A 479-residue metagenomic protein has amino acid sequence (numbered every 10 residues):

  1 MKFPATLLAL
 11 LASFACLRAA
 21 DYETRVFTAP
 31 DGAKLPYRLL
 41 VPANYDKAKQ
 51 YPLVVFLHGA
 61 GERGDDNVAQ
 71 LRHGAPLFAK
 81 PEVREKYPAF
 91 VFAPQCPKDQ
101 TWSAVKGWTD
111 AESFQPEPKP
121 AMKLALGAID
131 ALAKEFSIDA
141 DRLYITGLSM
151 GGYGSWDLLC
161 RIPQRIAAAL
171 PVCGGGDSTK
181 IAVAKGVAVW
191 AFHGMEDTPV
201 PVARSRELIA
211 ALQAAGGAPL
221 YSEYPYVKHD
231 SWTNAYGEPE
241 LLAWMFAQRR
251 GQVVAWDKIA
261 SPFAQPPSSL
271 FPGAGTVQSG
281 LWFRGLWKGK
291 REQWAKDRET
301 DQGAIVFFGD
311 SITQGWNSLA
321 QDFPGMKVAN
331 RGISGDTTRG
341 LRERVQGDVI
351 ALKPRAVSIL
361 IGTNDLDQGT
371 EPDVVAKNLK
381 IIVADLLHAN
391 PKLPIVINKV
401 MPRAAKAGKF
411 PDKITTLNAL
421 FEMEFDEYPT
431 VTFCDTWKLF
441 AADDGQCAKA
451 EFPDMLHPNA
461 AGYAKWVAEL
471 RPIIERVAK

Functional and structural regions predicted by a protein language model:
L17-L53, A121, G127, M150-Y153 (+4 more regions): A domain-start/cap signature at the N-terminus of enzymes
N44-K49, S103-S149: Gly/Ser-rich "nucleophile elbow"/oxyanion-hole loop immediately N-terminal to the catalytic nucleophile in hydrolases
A60-M122: Active-site machinery of serine-nucleophile hydrolases
A133-E135, D141-A184: Primarily recognizes the serine-hydrolase "nucleophile elbow" in alpha/beta-hydrolase and SGNH/GDSL folds
V172, A188-F192, E196-S261, A464 (+1 more regions): C-terminal catalytic histidine-bearing segment of alpha/beta-hydrolase fold enzymes
P225, T233, P402-K479: Catalytic His-Asp segment of secreted/periplasmic serine-dependent ester chemistry enzymes
V254-F308, T313-D322, E427, R476-K479: N-terminal secretory targeting modules
T313-A329, T338-K380, D385, V396 (+1 more regions): Oxyanion-hole/transition-state-stabilizing segment in secreted/luminal serine hydrolases and related acyltransferases
